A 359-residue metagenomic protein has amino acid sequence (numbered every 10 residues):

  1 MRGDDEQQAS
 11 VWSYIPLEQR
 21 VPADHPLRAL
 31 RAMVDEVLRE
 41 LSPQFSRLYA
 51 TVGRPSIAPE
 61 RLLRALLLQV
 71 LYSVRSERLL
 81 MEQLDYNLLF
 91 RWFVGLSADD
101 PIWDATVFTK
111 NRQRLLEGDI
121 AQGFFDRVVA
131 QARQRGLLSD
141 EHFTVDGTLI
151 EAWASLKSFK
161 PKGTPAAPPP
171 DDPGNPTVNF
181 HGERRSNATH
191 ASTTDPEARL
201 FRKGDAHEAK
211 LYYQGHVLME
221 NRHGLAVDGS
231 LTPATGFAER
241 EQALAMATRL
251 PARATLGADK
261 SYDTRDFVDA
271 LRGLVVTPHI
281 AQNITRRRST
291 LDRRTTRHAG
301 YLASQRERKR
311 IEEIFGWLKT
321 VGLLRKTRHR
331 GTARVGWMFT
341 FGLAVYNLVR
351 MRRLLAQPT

Functional and structural regions predicted by a protein language model:
M1-E36, V178-F180, M351-T359: Charged, often Cys/His-bearing segments associated with DNA-binding zinc-finger transcription factors
A23-L67, Y72-S73: Basic, short loop/linker segments at the boundary and entry of helix-turn-helix/winged-helix-like folds
G53-I57, G257-R265, I284-R286: Acidic, metal-coordinating catalytic cores used for nucleic-acid/nucleotide bond scission and strand-transfer chemistry
P59-V70, E82, L88, G215 (+1 more regions): Contiguous, well-ordered alpha-helical segments that form the cores/surfaces of helical PPI scaffolds
A65, D104, V217, D259 (+5 more regions): Hydrophobic, well-ordered secondary-structure elements that form the walls of internal hydrophobic environments
E82-D85, V94-R272: Polybasic low-complexity intrinsically disordered regions
R91-T109, P278, R286-A299, A303: Phosphate-backbone recognition surface of nucleic-acid-processing proteins
R265, L274-V275, A299-T359: Basic, amphipathic alpha-helical segments enriched in Lys/Arg and hydrophobic/aromatic residues
